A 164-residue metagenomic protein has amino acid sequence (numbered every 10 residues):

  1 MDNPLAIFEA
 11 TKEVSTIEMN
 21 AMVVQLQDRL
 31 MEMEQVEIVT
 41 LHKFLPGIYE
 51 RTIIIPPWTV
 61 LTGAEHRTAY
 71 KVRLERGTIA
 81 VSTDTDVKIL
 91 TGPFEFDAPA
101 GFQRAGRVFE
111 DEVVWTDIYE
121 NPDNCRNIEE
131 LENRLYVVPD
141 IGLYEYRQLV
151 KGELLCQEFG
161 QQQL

Functional and structural regions predicted by a protein language model:
M1-T52, L143-L164: A short, N-terminal "cap"/entry segment at the start of jelly-roll beta-barrel domains of the cupin/DSBH fold
I48-H66: Conserved short histidine dyad/triad with adjacent acidic residue
T52, T83-R104: Short acidic-glycine-tyrosine-enriched beta hairpin
T62-G63, V81-S82, A98, D117: Short hydrophobic/aromatic-rich beta-strand segments that constitute the beta-sheet cores of beta-sandwich/beta-barrel
H66-T85: Glycine- and acidic-residue-biased ligand/ion/polar-headgroup-sensing regions
A69-Y70, V87-I89, N121-N124: Short, surface-exposed beta-strand-loop junctions and turns on beta-sheet-rich folds
T78, Q103, E112-V114: Structural motif
F109-L164: Double-stranded beta-helix
